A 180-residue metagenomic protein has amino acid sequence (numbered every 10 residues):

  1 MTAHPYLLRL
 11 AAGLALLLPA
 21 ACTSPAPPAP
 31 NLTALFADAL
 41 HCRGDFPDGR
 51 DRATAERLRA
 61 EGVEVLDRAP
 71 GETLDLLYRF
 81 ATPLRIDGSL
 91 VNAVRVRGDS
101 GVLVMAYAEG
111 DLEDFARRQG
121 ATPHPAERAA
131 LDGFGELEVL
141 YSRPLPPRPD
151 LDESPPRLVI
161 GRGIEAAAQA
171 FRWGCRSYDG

Functional and structural regions predicted by a protein language model:
M1-Y6: N-terminal secretory signal peptides that target proteins for export/translocation
R9-P19: Bacterial N-terminal signal peptides
C22-M105: Short helix/turn-capping signatures at newly exposed starts of structured segments
F46-R52, R57-R59, D114-E127, Y178-G180: Surface-exposed flexible segments
F80-P146: Long, charged/polar, surface-exposed segments that mediate recognition or autoinhibition
A121-G180: Non-cytosolic coordination micro-motifs
